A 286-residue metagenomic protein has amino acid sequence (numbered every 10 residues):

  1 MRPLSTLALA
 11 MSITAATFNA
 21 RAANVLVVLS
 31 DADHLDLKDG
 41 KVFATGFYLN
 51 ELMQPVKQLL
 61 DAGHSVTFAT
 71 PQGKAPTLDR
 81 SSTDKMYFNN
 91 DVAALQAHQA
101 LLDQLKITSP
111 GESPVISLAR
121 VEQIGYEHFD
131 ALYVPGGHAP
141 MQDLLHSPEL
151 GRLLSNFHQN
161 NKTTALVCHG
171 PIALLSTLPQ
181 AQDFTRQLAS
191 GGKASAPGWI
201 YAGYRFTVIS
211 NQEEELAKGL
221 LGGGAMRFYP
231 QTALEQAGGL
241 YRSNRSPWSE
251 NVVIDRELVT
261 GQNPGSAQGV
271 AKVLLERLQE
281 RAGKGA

Functional and structural regions predicted by a protein language model:
M1, A22-A23: Absolute protein N-terminus
M1-L7: Bacterial N-terminal signal peptides that target proteins for export
L9-I13: Hydrophobic helical h-region of N-terminal Sec-dependent signal peptides in bacterial secretory/periplasmic proteins
T17-A20: N-terminal signal peptide c-region/cleavage motif recognized by signal peptidases
A23-N160, A173-A286: Extended, subdomain-level signal for the structured scaffold at the beginning of enzyme domains
T163-T164: Glycine- and acidic-residue-rich phosphate-binding/metal-coordinating active-site segment common to enzymes that handle
V167-P171: Short, thiol/selenol-centered motifs that function as redox-active sites or metal-ligating centers
